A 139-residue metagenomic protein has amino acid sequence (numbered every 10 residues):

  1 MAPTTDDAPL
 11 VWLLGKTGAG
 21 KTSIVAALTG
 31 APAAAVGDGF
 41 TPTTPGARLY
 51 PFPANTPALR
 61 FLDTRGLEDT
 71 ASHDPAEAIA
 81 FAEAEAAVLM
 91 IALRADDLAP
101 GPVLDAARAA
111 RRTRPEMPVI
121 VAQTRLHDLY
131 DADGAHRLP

Functional and structural regions predicted by a protein language model:
M1-R60: Conserved G1/Walker A P-loop phosphate-binding module
G18, D96-D97, L126-H127: Short, glycine/serine-rich, charged loops/turns that create anion-binding and catalytic segments at active sites
T22, T70, G101, D131-A132: Active-site-proximal flexible loops/turns
L28, P32, A110-R114, P139: Hydrophobic, Leu/Ile/Phe/Ala-enriched alpha-helical segments that form helix-helix packing faces
P42-R48, T64-A86, L93-R111: Switch II of P-loop NTPase G domains
P53-N55, L67, R125: Short, solvent-exposed coil/turn elements at secondary-structure transition points
R60, A86-L93, T113-A132, R137-P139: Conserved beta-strand/loop subsegment of P-loop NTPase cores
